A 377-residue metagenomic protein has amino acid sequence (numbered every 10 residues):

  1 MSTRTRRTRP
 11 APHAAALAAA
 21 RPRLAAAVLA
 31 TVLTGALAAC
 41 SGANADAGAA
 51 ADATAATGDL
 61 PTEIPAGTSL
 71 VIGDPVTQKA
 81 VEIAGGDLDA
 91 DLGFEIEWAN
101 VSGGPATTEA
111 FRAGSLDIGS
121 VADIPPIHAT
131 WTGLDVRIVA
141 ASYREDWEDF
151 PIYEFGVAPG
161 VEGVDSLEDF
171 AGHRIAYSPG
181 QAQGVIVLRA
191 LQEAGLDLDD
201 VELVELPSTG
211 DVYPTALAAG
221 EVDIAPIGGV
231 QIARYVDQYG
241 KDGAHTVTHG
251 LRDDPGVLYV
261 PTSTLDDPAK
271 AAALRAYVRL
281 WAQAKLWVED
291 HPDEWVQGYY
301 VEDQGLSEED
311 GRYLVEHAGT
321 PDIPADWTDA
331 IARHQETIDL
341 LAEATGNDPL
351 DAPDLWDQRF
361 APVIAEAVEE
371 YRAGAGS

Functional and structural regions predicted by a protein language model:
T3-V28: Bacterial N-terminal signal peptides that target proteins for export
G35-A39: C-terminal motif of bacterial Sec signal peptides marking the signal peptidase cleavage site
S41-N44: Bacterial signal peptide processing site
A50-D197, L206, G229, R252: Short, glycine-/small- and polar/acidic-enriched structural segments that line small-molecule recognition paths
S120-L134, L188, V222-K241, R333 (+1 more regions): A ligand-binding cleft/hinge motif common to bilobed small-molecule-binding domains
I124, T209-E302: Pocket-lining segment of extracytoplasmic ligand-binding domains
P268-P349: Secondary-structure end/capping motifs
I338-S377: Conserved C-terminal helix/tail region of periplasmic/extracytoplasmic solute-binding proteins
